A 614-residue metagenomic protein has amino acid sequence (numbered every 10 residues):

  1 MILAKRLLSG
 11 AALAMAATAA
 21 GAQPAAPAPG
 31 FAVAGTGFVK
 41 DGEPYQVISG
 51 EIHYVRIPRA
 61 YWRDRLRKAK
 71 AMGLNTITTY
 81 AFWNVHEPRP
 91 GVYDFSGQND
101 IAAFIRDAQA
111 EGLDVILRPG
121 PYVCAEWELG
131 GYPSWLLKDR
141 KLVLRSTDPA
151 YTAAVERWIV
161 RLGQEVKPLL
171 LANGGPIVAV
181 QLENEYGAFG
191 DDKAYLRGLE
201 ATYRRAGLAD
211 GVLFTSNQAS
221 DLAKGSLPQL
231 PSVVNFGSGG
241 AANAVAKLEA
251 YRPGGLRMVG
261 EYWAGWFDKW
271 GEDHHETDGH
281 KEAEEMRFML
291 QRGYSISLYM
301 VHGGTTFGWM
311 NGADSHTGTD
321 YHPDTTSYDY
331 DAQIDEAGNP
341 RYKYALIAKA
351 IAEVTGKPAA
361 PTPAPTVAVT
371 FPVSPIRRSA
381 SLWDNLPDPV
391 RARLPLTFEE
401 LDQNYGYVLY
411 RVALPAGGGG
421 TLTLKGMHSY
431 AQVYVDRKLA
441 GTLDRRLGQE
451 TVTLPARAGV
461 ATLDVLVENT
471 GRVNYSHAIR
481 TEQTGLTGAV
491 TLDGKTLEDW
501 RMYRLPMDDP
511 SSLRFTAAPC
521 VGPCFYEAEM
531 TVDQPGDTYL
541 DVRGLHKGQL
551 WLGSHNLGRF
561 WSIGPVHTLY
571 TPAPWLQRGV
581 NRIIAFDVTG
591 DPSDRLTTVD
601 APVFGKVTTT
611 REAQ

Functional and structural regions predicted by a protein language model:
Q23-T76, R106: N-terminal carbohydrate-binding accessory modules
W62-E128, E200, R204: Aromatic-lined substrate-binding rim segments of carbohydrate-active enzymes
G91-G97, A110, P121-S146, L196-E200 (+2 more regions): Aromatic- and acidic-residue-enriched segments that line the glycan-binding/catalytic groove of carbohydrate-active
D100-L117, K141-I177: An active-site-proximal structural segment forming one wall of the substrate-binding cleft that immediately precedes
A153-L227: Active-site neighborhood of glycoside hydrolase catalytic domains
A206, G237-D335, N339, A350: Catalytic-core region of carbohydrate-active enzymes that cleave or remodel glycosidic bonds
D320-Y321, P340-K343, E400, L409 (+4 more regions): A cross-kingdom feature marking solvent-exposed beta-strand/loop segments within repeated, beta-rich binding/scaffold
G420-Y434, L463, M530-G553, F560-W561 (+1 more regions): Aromatic-lined ligand-binding clefts that engage carbohydrates, nucleic acids, or primary amines
